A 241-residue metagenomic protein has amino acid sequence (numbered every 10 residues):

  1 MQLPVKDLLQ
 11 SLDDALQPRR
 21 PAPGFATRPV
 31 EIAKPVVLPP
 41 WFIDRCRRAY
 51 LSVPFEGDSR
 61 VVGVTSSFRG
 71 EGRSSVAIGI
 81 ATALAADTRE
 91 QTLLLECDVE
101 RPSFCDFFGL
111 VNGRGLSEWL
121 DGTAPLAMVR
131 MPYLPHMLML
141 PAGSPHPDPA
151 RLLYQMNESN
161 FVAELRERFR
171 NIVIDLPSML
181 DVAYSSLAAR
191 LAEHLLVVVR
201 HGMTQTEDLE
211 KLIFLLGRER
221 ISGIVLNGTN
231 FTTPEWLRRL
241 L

Functional and structural regions predicted by a protein language model:
M1-Y50, E210-L241: C-terminal lobe/tail of nucleotide-utilizing enzymes
A22-I43, R47-D58, T65-E71, E90-E167 (+4 more regions): P-loop/Walker-type NTP enzyme "switch/lid" segment
D58-R60, R218: Short flexible coil/turn linkers enriched for glycine and charged/polar residues that connect secondary-structure
V76: Hydrophobic positions on the alpha1 helix immediately C-terminal to the Walker A/P-loop
G79, A83, D106-F107: Active-site signature of alpha/beta-hydrolase-fold catalytic machinery across serine- and Asp/Cys-nucleophile hydrolases
A86-D87: Short helix C-cap/helix-to-loop transition motifs enriched in small/turn-promoting residues
R151-L241: Conserved catalytic-core segment of NTP-binding enzymes
